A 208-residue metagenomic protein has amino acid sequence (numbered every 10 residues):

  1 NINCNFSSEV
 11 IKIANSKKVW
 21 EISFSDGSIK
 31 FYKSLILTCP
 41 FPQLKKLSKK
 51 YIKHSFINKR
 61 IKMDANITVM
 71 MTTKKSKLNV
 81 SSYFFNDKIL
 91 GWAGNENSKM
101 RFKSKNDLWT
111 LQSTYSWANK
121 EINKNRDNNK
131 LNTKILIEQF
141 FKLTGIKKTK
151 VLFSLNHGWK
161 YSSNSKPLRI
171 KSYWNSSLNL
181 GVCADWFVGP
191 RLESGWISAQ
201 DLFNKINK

Functional and structural regions predicted by a protein language model:
N1-N3: N-terminal Rossmann-like dinucleotide/flavin-binding domain of flavoprotein oxidoreductases that bind FAD/FMN
F6-W20: A conserved short coil-to-beta-strand element within the FAD-binding core of flavoproteins
S25-G27: Glycine-centered tight beta-turn/hairpin loop motif at sheet-sheet or coil-to-beta transitions
I29-S81: Central helical "cap/lid" subdomain
I36-T38, M71, L111, S154 (+1 more regions): Generic structural signal for small/hydrophobic residues in well-ordered secondary structure, especially within
D64, M70-R126, L131, I135 (+1 more regions): Active-site substrate-recognition segment that forms the wall of the catalytic cavity or substrate channel
K134-L178: Flavin (FAD/FMN) cofactor-binding core of flavoprotein oxidoreductases
K171-F203: Short FAD-binding loop at a beta-strand-to-alpha-helix junction that anchors the flavin cofactor in diverse
